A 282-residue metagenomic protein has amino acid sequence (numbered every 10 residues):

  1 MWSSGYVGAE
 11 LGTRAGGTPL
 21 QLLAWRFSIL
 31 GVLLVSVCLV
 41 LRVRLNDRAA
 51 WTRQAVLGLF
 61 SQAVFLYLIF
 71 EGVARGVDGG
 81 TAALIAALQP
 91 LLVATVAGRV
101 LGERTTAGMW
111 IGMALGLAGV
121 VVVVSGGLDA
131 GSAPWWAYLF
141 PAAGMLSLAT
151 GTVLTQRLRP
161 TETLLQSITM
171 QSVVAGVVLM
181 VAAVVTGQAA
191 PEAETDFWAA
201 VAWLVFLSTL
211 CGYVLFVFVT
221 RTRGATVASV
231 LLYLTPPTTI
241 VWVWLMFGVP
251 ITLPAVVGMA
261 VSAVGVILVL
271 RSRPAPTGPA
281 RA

Functional and structural regions predicted by a protein language model:
M1, G5-A9, V35-A86, A94 (+2 more regions): Specific transmembrane alpha-helical segments of multi-pass solute transporters/efflux pumps, especially DMT/EamA
M1-S3, L57-L66, Q89-P90, V124 (+7 more regions): Transmembrane alpha-helical core positions of polytopic small-molecule transporters
M1-W25, V32, A130-R157, V177-V178 (+2 more regions): Glycine-/small-residue-enriched transmembrane alpha-helix faces in small-molecule transporters and effluxers
R14-V64, P90-V96, L146-L154, I168-G187 (+2 more regions): Transmembrane alpha-helices of multi-pass small-molecule transport proteins
Q21-V32, S61, L66-R104, M109 (+2 more regions): Specific alpha-helical transmembrane segments that line the substrate/conduction pathway and gating interfaces
L22-W25, A82-L88, L154-V177, F206-L245: Helix-helix packing/entry segments at the starts of transmembrane helices
G31-L57, V73-R75, R99-I111, L128-W136 (+5 more regions): Membrane-interface interhelical linkers
L34, V96, T105-G127, M145 (+4 more regions): Hydrophobic transmembrane alpha-helices of multi-pass small-molecule transport proteins
